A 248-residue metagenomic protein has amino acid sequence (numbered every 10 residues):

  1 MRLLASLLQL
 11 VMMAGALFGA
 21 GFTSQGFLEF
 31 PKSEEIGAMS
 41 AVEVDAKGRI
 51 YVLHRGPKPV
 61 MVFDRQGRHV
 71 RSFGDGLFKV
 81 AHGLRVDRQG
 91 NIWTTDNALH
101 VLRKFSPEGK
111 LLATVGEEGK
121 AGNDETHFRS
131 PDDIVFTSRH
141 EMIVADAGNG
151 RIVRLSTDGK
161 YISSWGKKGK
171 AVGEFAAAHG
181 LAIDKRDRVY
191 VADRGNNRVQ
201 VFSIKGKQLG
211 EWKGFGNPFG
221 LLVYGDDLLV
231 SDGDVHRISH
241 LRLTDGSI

Functional and structural regions predicted by a protein language model:
M1-L3: N-terminal secretory signal peptides that target proteins for export/translocation
A5-A16: Bacterial N-terminal signal peptides
F18-I248: Eukaryotic scaffold repeat domains enriched in small/polar residues
